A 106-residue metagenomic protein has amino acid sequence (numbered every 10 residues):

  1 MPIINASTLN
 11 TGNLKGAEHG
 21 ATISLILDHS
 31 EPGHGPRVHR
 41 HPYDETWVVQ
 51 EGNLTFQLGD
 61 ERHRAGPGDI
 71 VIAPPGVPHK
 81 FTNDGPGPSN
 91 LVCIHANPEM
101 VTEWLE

Functional and structural regions predicted by a protein language model:
P2-V38, A96: A short glycine-rich, His/Asp/Glu-containing loop-to-beta-strand
K15-A17, G35-H41, T82-D84, E103-W104: Short histidine-centered beta-strand/loop micro-motifs that create catalytic or ligand/metal-coordination sites
H29-S30, R40-F56, I94: Short, conserved beta-strand element in jelly-roll/cupin
T46, N53-T55, R62, P78 (+1 more regions): Structural motif
E61-P75: Short acidic-glycine-tyrosine-enriched beta hairpin
P75-V101: Ligand-binding loop in jelly-roll beta-barrel domains
